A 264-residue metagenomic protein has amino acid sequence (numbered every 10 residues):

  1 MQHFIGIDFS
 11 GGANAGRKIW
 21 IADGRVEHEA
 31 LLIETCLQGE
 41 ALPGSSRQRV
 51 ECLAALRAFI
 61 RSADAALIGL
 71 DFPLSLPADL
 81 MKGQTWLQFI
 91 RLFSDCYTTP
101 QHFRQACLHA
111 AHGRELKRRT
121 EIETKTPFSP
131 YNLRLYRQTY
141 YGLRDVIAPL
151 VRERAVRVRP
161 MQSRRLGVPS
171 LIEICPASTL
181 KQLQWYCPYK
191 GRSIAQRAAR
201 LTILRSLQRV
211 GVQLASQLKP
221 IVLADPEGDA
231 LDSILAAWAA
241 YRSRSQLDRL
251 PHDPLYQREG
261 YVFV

Functional and structural regions predicted by a protein language model:
M1-I5, F9-V264: RNase H-like (RuvC/DEDD) metal-dependent nuclease/polynucleotide-processing core
